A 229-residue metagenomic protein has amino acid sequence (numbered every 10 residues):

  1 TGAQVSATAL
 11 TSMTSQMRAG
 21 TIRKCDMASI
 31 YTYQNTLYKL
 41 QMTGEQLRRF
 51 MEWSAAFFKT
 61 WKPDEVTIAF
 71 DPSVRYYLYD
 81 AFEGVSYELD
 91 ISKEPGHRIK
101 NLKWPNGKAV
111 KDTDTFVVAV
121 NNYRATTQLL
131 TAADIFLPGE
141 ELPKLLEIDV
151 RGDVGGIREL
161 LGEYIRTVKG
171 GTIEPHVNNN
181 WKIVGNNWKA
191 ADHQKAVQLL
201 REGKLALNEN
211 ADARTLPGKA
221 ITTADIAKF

Functional and structural regions predicted by a protein language model:
T1-F229: Catalytic centers of hydrolytic enzymes
